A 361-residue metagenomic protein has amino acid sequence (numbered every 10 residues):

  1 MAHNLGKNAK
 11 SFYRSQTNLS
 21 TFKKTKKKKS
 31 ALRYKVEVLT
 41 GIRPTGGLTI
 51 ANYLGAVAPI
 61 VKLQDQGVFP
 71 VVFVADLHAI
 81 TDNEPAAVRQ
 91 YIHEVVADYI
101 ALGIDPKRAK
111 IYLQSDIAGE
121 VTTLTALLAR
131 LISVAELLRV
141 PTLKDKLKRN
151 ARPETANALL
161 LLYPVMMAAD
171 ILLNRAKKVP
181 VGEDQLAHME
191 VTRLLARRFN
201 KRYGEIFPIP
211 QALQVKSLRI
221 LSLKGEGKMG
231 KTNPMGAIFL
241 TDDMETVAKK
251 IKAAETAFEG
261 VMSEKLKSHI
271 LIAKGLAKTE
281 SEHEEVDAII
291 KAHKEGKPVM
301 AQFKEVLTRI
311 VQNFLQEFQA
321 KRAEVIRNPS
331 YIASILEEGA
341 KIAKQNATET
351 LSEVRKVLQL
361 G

Functional and structural regions predicted by a protein language model:
F22-A169: N-terminal Rossmann-like or analogous alpha/beta NTP/dinucleotide-binding catalytic cores that position adenine
F69, V134-R139, L173-P180, K274-I289 (+1 more regions): Short helix-capping/linker segments at secondary-structure and domain boundaries
Y99, L128, D184, E226 (+1 more regions): Divalent metal-coordination and catalytic microenvironments
P141-F199, Y203: Internal, conserved structured core segments that host functional sites
A187, R193-G361: Conserved nucleotide- and phosphate/pyrophosphate-binding catalytic cores in adenylate/nucleotidyl-handling enzymes
